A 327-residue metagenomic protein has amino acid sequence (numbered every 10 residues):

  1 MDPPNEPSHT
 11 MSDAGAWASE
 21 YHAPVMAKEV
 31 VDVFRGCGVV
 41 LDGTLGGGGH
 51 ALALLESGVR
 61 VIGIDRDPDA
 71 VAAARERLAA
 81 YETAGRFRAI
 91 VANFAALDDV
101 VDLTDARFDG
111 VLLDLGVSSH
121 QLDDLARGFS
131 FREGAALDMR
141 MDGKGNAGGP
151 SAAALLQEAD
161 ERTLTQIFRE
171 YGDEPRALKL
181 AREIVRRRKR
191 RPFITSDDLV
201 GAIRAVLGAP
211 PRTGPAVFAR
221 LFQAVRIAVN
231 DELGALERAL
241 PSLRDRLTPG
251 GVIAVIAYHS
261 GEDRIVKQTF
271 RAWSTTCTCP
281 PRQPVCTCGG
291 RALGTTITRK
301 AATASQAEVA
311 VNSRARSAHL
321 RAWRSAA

Functional and structural regions predicted by a protein language model:
M1-A327: S-adenosyl-L-methionine-dependent methyltransferase catalytic core, i.e., the SAM/SAH-binding region
